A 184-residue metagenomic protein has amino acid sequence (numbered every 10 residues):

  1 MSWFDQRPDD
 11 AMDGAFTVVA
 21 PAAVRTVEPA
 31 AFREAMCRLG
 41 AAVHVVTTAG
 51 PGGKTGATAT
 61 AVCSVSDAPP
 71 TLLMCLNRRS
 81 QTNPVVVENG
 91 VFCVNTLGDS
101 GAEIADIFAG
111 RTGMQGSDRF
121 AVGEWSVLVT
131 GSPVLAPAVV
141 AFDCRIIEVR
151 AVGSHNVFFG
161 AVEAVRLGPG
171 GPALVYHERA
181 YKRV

Functional and structural regions predicted by a protein language model:
S2-V184: Basic, polyanion-binding surface patches
